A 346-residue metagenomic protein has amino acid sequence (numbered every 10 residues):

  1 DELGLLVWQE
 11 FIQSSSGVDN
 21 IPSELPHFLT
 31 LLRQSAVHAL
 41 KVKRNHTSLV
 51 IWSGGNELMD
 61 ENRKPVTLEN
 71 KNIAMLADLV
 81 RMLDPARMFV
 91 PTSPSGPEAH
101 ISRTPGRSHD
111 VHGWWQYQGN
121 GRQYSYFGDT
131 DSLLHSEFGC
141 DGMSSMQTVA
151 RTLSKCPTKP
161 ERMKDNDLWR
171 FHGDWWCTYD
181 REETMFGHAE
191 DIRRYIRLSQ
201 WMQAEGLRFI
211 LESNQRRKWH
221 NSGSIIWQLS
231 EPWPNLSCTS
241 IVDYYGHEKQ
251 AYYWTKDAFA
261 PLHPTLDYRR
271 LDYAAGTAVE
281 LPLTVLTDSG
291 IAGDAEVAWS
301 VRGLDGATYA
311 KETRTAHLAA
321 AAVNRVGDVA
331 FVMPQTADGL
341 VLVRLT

Functional and structural regions predicted by a protein language model:
D1-H100, S224: Active-site mouth of glycoside hydrolases
G4, V66-E69, T104-S108, V149-L153 (+1 more regions): Short secondary-structure boundary/capping segments
H38-V42, D78-L79, F209-R216, V332: A generic secondary-structure signal
W52, R81, V90, Q118-L318: Substrate-binding clefts and catalytic carboxylate motifs of secreted carbohydrate-active enzymes
R63-K64, I101, S145, L236: Short glycine-/acidic-enriched loop or helix-start segments at secondary-structure transitions that form or flank
L76, H247, L345: An acidic-aromatic loop/edge-strand motif
G96-Y126: C-terminal cap/loop subdomain of S1 sulfatases and analogous C-terminal strand-loop tails that border
V285, A295, A307-Y309, A322-T346: Terminal connector regions
